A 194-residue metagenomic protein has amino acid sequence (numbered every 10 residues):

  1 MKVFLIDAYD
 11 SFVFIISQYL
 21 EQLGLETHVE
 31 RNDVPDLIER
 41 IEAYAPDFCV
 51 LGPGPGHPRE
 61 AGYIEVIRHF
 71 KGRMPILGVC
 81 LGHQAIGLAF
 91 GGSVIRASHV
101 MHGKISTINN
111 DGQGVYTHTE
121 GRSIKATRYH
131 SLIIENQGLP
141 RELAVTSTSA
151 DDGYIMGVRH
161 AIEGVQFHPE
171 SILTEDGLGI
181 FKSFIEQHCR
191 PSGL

Functional and structural regions predicted by a protein language model:
M1-G72, L81, E175-D176, K182-L194: N-terminal beta1-alpha1 cap of cysteine-dependent amidohydrolase-like domains
T27-V29, V94, V145: Generic structural signal for residues in well-ordered beta-strands
R31-N32, R96, R128: Short loop/edge segments at beta-strand edges and connector loops that shape dinucleotide/nucleotide cofactor-binding
P46-T117, F181: Cysteine-nucleophile active-site neighborhood
P58, L132-N136, I172-L173: Active-site environment of divalent metal-dependent phosphoester hydrolases
C80, H130, H168: Histidine-centered divalent metal-coordination motifs
G114-H160: Catalytic beta-strand/loop cores that center a nucleophilic Ser/Cys/Thr and support acyl-enzyme chemistry
A150-G193: A glycine-centered loop/beta-turn motif at secondary-structure junctions
